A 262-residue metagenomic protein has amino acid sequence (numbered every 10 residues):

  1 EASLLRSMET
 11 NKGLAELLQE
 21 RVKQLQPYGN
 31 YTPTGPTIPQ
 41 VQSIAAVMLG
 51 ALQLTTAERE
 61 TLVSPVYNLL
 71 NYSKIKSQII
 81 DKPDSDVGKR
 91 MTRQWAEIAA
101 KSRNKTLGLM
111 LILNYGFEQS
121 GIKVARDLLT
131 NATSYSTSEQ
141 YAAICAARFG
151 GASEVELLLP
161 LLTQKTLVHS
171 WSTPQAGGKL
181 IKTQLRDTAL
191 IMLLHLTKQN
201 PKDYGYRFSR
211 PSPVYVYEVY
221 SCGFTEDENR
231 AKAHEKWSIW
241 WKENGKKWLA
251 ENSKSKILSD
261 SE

Functional and structural regions predicted by a protein language model:
E1-A2, Y135-S261: Extended alpha-helical scaffolding segments
A2-L5, E9-Y31, V41-V63, K76-E97 (+3 more regions): Amphipathic alpha-helical scaffolding segments comprising HEAT/armadillo-like alpha-solenoid repeats
L5, E9, G13, P36 (+2 more regions): Alpha-helix boundary/N-cap detector
M8, L52, L69-S73, L111-G116 (+3 more regions): Generic structural signal for hydrophobic core residues of well-folded globular domains
N30, N71-I80, R103-I112, T137-A146 (+1 more regions): Boundary/linker elements of alpha-helical solenoid repeat scaffolds
V41-Q42, A57-S73, I98-G108, T133-Y141 (+1 more regions): Generic helix N-cap/helix-start motif at coil->alpha-helix transitions
W95, N104, W237-W241: Tryptophan-centered motif/residue detector
